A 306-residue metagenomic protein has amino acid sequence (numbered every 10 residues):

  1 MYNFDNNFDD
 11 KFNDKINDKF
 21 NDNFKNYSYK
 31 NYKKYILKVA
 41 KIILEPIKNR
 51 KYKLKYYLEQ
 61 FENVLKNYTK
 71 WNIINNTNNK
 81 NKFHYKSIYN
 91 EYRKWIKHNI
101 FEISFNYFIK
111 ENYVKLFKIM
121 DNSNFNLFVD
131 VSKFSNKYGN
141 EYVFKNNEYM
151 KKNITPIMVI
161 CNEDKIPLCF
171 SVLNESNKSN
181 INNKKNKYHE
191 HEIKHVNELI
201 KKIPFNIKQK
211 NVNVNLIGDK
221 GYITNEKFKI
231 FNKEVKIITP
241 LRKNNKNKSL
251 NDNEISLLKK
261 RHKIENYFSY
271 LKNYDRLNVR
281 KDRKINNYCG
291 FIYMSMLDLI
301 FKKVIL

Functional and structural regions predicted by a protein language model:
M1-L306: Short alpha-helical elements
